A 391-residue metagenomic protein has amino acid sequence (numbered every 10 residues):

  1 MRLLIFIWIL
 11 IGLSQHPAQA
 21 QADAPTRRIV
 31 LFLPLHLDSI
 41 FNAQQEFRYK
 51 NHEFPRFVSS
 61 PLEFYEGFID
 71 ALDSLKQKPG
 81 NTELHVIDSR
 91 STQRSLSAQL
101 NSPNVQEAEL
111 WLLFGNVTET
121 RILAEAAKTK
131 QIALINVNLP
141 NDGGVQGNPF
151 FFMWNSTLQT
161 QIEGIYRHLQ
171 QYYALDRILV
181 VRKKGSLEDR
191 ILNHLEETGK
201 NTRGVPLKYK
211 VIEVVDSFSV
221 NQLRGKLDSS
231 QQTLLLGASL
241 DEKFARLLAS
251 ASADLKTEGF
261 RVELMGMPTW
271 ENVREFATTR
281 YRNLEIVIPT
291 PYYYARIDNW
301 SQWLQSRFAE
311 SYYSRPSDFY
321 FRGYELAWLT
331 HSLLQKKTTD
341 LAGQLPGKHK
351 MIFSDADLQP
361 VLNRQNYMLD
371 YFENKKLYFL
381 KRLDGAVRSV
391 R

Functional and structural regions predicted by a protein language model:
M1-T26, V180, V387-R391: Bacterial Sec-dependent N-terminal signal peptides
Q21-P25, S91-R94, S186, R190-E197: Extended repeat-based interaction scaffolds and adjacent low-complexity, acidic/S/T/P-biased segments that form broad
Y49-L84: Signal peptide-proximal N-terminal region of secreted/periplasmic/extracellular or secretory-lumen proteins
Q93-E109, V220-Q231: Short, well-structured alpha-helical segments in soluble
N104-N116, L134-V137, R177-K183, S230-L248 (+2 more regions): Periplasmic-binding protein-like
L112-V181, G185-H194, V273: Extracytoplasmic ligand/sensor domains, especially the bilobed periplasmic-binding protein
A249-R322: Extracellular/periplasmic periplasmic-binding protein-like sensory domains
Y313-S317, H331-V387: Segments of small-molecule ligand-sensing domains
